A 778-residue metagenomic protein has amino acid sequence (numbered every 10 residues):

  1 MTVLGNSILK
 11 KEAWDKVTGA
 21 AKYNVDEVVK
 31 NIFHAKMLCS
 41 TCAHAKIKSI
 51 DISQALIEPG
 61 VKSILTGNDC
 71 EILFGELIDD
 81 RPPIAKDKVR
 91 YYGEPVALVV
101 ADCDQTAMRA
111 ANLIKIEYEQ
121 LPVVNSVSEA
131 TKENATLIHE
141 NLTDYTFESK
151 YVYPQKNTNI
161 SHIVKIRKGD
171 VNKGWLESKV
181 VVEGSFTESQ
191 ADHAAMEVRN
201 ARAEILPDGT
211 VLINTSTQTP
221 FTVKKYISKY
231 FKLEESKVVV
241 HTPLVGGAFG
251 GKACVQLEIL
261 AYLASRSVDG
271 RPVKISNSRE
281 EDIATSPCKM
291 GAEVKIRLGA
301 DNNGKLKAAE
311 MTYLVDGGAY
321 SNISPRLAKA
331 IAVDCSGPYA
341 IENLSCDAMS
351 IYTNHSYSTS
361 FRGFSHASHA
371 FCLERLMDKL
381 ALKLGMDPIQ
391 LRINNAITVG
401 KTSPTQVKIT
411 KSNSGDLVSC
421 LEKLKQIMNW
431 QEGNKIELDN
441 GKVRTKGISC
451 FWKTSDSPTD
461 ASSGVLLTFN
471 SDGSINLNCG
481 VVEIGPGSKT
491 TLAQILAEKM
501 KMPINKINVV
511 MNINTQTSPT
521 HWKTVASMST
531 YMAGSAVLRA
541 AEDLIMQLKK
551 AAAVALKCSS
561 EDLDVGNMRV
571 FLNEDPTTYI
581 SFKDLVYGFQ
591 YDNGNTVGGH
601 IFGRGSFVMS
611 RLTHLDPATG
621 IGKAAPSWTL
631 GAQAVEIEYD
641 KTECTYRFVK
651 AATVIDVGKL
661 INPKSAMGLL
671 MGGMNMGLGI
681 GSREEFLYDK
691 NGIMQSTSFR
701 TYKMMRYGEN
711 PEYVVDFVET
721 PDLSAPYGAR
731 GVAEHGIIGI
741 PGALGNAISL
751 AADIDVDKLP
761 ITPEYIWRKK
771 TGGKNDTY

Functional and structural regions predicted by a protein language model:
M1-Q155, D269: Flexible, low-hydrophobicity surface segments
N6, E12-D15, K150, P154-A201 (+7 more regions): Glycine-rich loop/linker segments at domain edges
G67-N68, K232-K237, R266-K274, L327-G447 (+2 more regions): C-terminal catalytic domains of large/alpha subunits in multi-subunit enzymes
F74-I78, A110-L113, T215, K224-Y226 (+12 more regions): Short acidic, glycine/serine/threonine-rich loops at helix termini
K86-V89, E234-T242, S267-S278, D282: Conserved catalytic cysteine-centered active-site region of acyl-thioester-dependent Claisen-condensing enzymes
D102, G270-G317, S535-D564, M568: Phosphate/diphosphate-binding loops
I138-F231, A396-S474, Q695-R706, V714-D716: Helix-loop-helix junctions that connect adjacent transmembrane helices in secondary transporters/permeases, recognized
L244, A248-I275, S488-L496: Thiamine diphosphate
